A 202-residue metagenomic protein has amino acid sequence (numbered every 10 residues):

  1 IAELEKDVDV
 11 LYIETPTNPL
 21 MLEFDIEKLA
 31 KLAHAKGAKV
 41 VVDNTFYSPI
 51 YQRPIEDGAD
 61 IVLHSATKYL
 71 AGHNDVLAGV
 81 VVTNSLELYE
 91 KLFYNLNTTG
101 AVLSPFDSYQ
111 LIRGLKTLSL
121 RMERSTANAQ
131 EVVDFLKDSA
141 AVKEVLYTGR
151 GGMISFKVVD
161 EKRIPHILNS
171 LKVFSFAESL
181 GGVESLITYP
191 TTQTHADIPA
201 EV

Functional and structural regions predicted by a protein language model:
I1-A141, L146: Conserved PLP-enzyme active-site core in the AAT-like
T148-V202: Conserved C-terminal alpha-helix-loop-beta "cap" of PLP-dependent enzymes that closes/shapes the active-site mouth
